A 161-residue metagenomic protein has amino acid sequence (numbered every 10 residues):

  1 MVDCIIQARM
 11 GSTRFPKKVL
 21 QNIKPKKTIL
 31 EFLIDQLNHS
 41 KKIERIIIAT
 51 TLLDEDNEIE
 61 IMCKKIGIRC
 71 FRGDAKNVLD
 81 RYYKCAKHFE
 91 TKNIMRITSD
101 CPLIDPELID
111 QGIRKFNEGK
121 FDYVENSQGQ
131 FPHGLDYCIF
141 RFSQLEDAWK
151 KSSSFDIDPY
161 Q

Functional and structural regions predicted by a protein language model:
M1-P16: N-terminal nucleotide-binding beta1-loop-alpha1 segment
F15-H39: Short, well-formed alpha-helical segments that are part of the catalytic scaffolds of diverse glycosyltransferases
E31-K92: Conserved N-terminal catalytic core of the sugar/cofactor nucleotidyltransferase
K84, D105-F131: Conserved donor-nucleotide/metal-binding helix-loop-beta segment in metal-dependent transferases, i.e., the alpha-helix
N93-I97: Short aromatic-hydrophobic micro-motifs that form the base-stacking/packing surface for donor nucleotide recognition
C101-L103: Acidic metal-phosphate-binding loop of nucleotide-sugar-dependent transferases
F140-Q161: Active-site oxyanion/phosphate-handling segment shared across diverse enzymes
